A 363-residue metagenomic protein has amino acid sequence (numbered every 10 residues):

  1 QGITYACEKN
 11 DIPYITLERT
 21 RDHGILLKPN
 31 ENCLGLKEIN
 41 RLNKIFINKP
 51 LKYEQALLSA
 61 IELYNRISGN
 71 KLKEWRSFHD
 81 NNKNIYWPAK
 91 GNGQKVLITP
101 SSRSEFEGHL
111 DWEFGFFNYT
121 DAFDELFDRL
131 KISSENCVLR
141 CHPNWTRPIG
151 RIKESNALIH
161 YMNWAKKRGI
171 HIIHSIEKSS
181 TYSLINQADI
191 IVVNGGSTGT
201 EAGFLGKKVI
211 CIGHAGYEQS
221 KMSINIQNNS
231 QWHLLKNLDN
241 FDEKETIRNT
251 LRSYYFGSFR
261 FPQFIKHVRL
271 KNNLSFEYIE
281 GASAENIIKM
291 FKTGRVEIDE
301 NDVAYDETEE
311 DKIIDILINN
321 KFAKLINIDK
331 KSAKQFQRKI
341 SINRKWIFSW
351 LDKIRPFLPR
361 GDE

Functional and structural regions predicted by a protein language model:
Q1-F46: Active-site and donor-binding regions of nucleotide-sugar-utilizing enzymes
Q1-Y5, Y14, E18, E177-I224: A donor-sugar binding/catalytic signature common to diverse glycosyltransferases and related nucleotide-sugar
G2, H23-L26, E105-G108, W145-I149 (+1 more regions): Short catalytic/ligand-binding loop motif for oxyanion handling, primarily in non-cytosolic enzymes, centered on
E31-N84, M222-L351: Leloir-type glycosyltransferase catalytic cores
R66-Y161: Conserved catalytic-core segment of nucleotide-activated headgroup transferases in glycan assembly
G91, L110, G150-T200, F204: Donor nucleotide-activated moiety binding/catalytic core segment of transferases that use nucleotide-activated donors
C141-H160, L325-E363: C-terminal low-complexity, acidic/polar tails when present
